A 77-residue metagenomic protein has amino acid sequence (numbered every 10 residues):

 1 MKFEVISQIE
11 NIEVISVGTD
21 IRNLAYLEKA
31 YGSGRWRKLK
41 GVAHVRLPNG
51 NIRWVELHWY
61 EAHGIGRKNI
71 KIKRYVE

Functional and structural regions predicted by a protein language model:
M1-E77: Cysteine-centric segments in proteins
